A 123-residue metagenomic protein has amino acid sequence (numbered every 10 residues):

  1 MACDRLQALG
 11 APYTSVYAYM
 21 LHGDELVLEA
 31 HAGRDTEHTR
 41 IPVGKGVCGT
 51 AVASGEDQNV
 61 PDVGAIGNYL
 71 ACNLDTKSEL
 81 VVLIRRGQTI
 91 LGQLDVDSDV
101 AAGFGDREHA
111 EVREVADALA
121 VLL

Functional and structural regions predicted by a protein language model:
M1-T36, E114-V115, L119-L123: Intrinsically disordered, low-complexity terminal regulatory regions
S15, V81, Q93: Short hydrophobic/aromatic beta-strand element in the GNAT-like acyltransferase core that lines or flanks the acyl-donor
L21-L74: Regulatory sensory and allosteric helical modules in signal-transduction proteins and certain transcription factors
V63-G64, D97-D99: Anionic group-transfer/hydrolysis microenvironments
S78-R85: A short, aliphatic-rich beta-strand micro-motif
R85-S98: Sensory-domain boundary capping and coupling elements
S98-L123: Juxtadomain coupling helices with adjacent low-complexity linkers
